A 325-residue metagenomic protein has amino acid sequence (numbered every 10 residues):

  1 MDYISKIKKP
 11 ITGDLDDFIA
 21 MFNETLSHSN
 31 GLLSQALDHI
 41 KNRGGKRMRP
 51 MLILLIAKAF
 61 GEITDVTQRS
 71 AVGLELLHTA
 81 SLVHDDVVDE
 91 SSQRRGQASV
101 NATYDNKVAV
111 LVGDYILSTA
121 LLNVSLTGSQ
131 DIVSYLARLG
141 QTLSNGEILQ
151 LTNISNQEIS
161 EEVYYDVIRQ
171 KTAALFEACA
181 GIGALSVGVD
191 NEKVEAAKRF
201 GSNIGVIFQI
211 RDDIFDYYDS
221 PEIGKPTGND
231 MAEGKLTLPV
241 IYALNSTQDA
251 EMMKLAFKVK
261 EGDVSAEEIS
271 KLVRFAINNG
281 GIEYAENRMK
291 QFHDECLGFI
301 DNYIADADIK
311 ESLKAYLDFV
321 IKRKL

Functional and structural regions predicted by a protein language model:
M1-L325: All-alpha prenyltransferase/terpene-synthase fold signal
